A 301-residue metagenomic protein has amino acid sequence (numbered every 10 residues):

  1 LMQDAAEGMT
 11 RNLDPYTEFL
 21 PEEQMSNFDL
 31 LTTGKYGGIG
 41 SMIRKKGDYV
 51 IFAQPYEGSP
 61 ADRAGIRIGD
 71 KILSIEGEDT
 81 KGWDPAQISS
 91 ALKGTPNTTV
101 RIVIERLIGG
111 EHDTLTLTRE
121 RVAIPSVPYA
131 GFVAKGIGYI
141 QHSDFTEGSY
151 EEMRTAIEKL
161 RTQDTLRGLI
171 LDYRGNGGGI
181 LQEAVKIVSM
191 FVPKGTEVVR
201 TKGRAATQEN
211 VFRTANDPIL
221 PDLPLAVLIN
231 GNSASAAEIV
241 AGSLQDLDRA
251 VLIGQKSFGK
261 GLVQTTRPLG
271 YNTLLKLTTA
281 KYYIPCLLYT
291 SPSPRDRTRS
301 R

Functional and structural regions predicted by a protein language model:
Q3-D4, G8, K186: Amphipathic alpha-helical interaction segments
D4, Y16-Q54: PDZ/PDZ-like peptide-tail recognition elements
T10-D14, R299: N-terminal structured subdomain of primase-like DNA metabolism proteins
P21, I51-P55, P60-I68, L73-G270: Cleft-lining beta-strand/loop regions that shape enzyme active-site pockets
S235, Y283-L288: Metal-dependent DNA phosphodiester-chemistry modules and their immediately adjacent helices/loops in DNA-processing
L274-A280: Short acidic, Pro/Gly- and aromatic-enriched capping/linker segments at domain boundaries
Y289-T298: Conserved small/polar residues in nucleotide/adenosyl-binding loops
